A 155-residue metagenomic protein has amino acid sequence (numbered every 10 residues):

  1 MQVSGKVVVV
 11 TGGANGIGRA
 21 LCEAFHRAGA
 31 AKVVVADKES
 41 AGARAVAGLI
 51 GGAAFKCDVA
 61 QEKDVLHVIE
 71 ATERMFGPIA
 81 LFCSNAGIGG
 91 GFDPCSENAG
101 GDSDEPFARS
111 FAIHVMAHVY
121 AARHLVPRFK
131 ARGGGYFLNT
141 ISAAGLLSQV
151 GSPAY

Functional and structural regions predicted by a protein language model:
Q2-V33: Canonical Rossmann dinucleotide-binding motif of NAD(H)/NADP(H)-dependent dehydrogenases/reductases, specifically
T11-G12, I79-G87, H114, N139: Rossmann-fold scaffold of SDR-type NAD(P)-dependent oxidoreductases
A30-A45: Conserved glycine-rich Rossmann-like NAD(P)H-binding loop of the short-chain dehydrogenase/reductase
S40-G42, C57-H67: The beta1-alpha1 cofactor-binding region of Rossmann-like NAD(H)/NADP(H)-dependent oxidoreductases
I88, G100-V119, G134: Catalytic Tyr-X3-Lys loop
A122-R123: A short, exposed helix-loop element centered on a Lys and neighboring polar residues
S142: Residue(s) in the substrate-gating loop at a strand-loop-helix junction that position the organic substrate next
S148-Y155: Active-site loop-to-helix junction immediately N-terminal to the catalytic Tyr of the SDR YXXXK motif in Rossmann-fold
